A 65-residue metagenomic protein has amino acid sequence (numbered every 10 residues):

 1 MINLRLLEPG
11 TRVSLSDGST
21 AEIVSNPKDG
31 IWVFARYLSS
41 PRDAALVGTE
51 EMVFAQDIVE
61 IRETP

Functional and structural regions predicted by a protein language model:
I2-R5, V13: Residue "hotspots" at secondary-structure boundaries inside conserved domains
N3, V24, W32, V59-R62: Residues marking helix boundaries in flexible regions
P9-V53: Basic/aromatic-rich interaction segments and small domains that mediate binding to polyanionic partners
E51-T64: Structured surface patches comprising rigid loops and adjacent beta-strands/short helices at the edges of well-ordered
